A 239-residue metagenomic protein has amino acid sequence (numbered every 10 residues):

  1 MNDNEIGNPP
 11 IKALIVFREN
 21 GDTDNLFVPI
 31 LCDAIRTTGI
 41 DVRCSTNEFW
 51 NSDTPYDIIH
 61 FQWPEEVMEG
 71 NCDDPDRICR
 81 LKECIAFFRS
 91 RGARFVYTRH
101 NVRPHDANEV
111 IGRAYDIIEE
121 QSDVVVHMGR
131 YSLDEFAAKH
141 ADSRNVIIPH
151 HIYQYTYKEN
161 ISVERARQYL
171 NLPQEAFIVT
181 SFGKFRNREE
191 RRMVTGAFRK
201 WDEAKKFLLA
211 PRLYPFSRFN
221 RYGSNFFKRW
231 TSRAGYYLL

Functional and structural regions predicted by a protein language model:
M1-E48, Y56, G92, G196-E203: N-terminal subdomain of nucleotide-sugar transferases
I40, N51-I78, V96-T98, T180: Short N-terminal targeting/anchoring amphipathic segment
L81-R94, R103, A107-V125: Membrane-proximal helix-turn-helix segments that form the acceptor-binding/catalytic region of lipid-linked
E120-A137, A141-N160: Donor nucleotide-sugar binding/catalytic pocket of nucleotide-sugar-dependent glycosyltransferases
M128, I148, S181-G183, A210-L213: Short hydrophobic "strand-cap" motifs at the C-terminus of beta-strands
Y157-L172: A short helix/loop element that forms part of the nucleotide-sugar donor recognition site in Leloir-type
L172-E189, T195-R199, E203, L209: Conserved donor-binding/catalytic core segment of Leloir-type glycosyltransferases
K206-G235: Glycosyltransferase donor-sugar binding loop
